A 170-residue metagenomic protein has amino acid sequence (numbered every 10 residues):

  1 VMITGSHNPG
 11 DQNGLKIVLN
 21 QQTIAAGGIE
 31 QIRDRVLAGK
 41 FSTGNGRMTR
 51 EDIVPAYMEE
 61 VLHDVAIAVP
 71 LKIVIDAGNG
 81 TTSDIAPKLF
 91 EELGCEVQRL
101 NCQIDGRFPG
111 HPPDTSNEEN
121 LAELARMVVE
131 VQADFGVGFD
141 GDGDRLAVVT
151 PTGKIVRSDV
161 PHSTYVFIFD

Functional and structural regions predicted by a protein language model:
V1, N13-L15, V137: Short beta-strand motif preference
M2-S6, D76, G138-D140: Short beta-strand segments
G5-N8, Q22, I29-E30, C102-Q103 (+3 more regions): Short, ordered loop/turn segments at secondary-structure junctions
G10-N20, I85-P87, D144-V160: Short Gly/Thr/Asp-enriched flexible loops that form oxyanion-binding sites at enzyme active sites
D11-V131: Gly/Ser/Thr-enriched, mixed-charge loops and adjacent short helices that form phosphate/oxyanion-binding elements
P113-D170: Acidic, glycine-rich loop-and-beta core segments that form the ion-binding/anion-interacting portion of active sites
